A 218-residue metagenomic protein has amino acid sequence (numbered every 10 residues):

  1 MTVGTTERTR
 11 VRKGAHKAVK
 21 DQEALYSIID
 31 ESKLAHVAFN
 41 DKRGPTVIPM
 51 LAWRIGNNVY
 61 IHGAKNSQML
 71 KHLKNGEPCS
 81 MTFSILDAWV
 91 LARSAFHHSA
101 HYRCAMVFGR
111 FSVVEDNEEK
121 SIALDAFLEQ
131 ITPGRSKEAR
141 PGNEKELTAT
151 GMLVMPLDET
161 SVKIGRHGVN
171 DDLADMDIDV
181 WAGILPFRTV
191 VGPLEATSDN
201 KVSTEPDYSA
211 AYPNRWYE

Functional and structural regions predicted by a protein language model:
M1-R8, E119-E218: C-terminal edge-of-domain segments
T2-Y60, K71: An N-terminal domain-cap segment
I28-I29, L73, F127, M155: A generic structural signal for nonpolar/aromatic side chains embedded in well-ordered alpha-helices
K33, I55-N57, N75-C79, R103-V107 (+2 more regions): A generic structural signal for short beta-strands and their flanking turns/coil linkers
A52, G109-F111, L153, L157: A structural signal for short, well-ordered beta-strand segments
N58-Y60, S80, V154, K163: General beta-strand recognition
N66-A126: Short, structured beta-strand-loop surface elements
